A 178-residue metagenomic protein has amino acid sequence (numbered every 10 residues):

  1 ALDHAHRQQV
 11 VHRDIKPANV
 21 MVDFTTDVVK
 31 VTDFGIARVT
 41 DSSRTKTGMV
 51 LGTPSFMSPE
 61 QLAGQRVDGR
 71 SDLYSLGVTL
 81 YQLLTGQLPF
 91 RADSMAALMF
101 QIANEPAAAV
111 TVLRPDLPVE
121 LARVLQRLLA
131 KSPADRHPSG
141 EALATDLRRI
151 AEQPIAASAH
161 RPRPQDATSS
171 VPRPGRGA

Functional and structural regions predicted by a protein language model:
A1-V10: Protein kinase catalytic-loop region centered on the HRD/HxD motif
R13, A18-M21, T53-A159: C-terminal lobe helix-coil module of Hanks-type protein kinase domains
V22-T26: Activation-loop N-terminal segment of eukaryotic-like protein kinases
K30-D33: Pre-DFG segment of protein kinase catalytic domains
T40-S43: Conserved catalytic-core motifs of eukaryotic protein kinase domains, centered on the activation segment
V50: Conserved, function-defining core regions and hallmark residues within catalytic/recognition domains
R163-A178: C-terminal or otherwise distal, non-catalytic regulatory regions appended to signaling enzyme catalytic cores
